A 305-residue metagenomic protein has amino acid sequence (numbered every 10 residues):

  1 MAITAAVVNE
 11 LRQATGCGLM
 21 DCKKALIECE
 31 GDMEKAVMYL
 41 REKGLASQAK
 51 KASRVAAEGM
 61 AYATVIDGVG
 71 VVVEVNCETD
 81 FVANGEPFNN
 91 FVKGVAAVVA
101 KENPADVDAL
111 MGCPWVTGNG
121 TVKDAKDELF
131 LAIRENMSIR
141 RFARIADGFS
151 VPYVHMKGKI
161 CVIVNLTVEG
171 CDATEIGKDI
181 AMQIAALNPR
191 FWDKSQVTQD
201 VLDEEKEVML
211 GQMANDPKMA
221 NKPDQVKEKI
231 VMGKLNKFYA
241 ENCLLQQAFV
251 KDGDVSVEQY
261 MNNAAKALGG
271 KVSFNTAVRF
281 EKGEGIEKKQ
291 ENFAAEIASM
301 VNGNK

Functional and structural regions predicted by a protein language model:
A2-K305: N-terminal assembly/interaction segments in proteins that build large macromolecular machines
